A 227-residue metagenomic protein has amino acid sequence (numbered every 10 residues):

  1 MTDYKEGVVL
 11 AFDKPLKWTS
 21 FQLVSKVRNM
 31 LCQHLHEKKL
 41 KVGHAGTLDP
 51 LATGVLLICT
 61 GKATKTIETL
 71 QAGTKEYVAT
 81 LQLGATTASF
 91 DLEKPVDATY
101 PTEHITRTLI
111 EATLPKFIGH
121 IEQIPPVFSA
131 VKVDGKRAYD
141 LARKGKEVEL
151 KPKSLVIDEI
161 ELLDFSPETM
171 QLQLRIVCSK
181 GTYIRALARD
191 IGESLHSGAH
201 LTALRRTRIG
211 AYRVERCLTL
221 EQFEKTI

Functional and structural regions predicted by a protein language model:
M1-I227: Catalytic/RNA-binding core of pseudouridine synthases
